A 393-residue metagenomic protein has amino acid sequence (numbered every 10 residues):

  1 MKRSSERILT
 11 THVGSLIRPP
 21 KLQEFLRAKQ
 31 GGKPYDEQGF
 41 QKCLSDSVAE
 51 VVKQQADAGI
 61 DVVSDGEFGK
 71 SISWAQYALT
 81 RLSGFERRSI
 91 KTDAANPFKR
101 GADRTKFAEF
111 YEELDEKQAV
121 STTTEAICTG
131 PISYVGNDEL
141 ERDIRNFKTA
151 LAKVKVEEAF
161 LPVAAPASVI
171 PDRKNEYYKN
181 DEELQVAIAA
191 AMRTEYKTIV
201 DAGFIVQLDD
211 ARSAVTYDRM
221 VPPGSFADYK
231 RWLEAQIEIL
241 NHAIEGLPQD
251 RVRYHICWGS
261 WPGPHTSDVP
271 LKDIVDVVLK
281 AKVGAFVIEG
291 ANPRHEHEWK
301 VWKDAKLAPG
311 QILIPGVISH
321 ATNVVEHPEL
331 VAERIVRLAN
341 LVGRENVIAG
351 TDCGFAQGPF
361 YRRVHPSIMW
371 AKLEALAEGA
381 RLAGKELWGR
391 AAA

Functional and structural regions predicted by a protein language model:
M1-A393: Domain-level signal for soluble alpha/beta catalytic cores
